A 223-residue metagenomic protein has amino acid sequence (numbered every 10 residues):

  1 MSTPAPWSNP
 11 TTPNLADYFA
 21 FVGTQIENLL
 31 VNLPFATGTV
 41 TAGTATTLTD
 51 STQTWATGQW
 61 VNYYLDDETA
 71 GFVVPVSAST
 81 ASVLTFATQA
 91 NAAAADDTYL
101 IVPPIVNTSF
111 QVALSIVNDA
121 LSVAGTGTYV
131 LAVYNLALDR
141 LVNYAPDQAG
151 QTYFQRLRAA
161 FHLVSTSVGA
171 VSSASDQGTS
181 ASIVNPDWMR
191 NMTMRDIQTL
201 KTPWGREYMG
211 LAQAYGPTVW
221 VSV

Functional and structural regions predicted by a protein language model:
S2-N28, V106, F110: Extended alpha-helical interaction segments
S2-P13, N32-F35, R140-V223: Short loop/turn elements at secondary-structure junctions
L15, S115-V117, V223: Short, compact, well-ordered microdomains
V31-A95: Autoprocessing Asn-cyclization modules and mimics
Q59-D67, Y99, V133-L141: Short hydrophobic/aromatic-rich beta-strand motifs
A94-P103: Generic detector of short, aliphatic-rich beta-strand segments that form the cores of beta-sheets in diverse domain
P104-G127, V133-L141: Amphipathic alpha-helical segments that form the core helices of the histone-fold
